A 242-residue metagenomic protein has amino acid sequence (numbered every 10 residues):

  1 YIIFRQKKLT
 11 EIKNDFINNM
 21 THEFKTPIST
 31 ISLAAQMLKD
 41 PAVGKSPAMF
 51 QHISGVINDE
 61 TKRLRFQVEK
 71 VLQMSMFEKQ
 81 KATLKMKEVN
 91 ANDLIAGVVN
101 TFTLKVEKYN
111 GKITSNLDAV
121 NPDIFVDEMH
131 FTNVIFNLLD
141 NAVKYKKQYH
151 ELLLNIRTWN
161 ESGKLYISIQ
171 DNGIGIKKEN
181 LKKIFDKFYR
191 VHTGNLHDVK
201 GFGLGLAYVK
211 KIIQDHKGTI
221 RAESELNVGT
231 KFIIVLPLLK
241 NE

Functional and structural regions predicted by a protein language model:
D59-L64: Short alpha-helical segment of the dimerization/phosphotransfer core of two-component systems
K79-L84, D123-V126: Conserved micro-motifs of the catalytic ATP-binding
K85-N90, E107, K112-P122: Conserved catalytic submotifs in the C-terminal HATPase_c
K85-T103, T132: A conserved beta-strand-to-alpha-helix junction within the catalytic ATP-binding
E151-G163: Short beta-strand/loop element within the Bergerat-fold HATPase_c
I176-F188: Short conserved segment of the HATPase_c
K217-G218: Conserved glycine-rich
